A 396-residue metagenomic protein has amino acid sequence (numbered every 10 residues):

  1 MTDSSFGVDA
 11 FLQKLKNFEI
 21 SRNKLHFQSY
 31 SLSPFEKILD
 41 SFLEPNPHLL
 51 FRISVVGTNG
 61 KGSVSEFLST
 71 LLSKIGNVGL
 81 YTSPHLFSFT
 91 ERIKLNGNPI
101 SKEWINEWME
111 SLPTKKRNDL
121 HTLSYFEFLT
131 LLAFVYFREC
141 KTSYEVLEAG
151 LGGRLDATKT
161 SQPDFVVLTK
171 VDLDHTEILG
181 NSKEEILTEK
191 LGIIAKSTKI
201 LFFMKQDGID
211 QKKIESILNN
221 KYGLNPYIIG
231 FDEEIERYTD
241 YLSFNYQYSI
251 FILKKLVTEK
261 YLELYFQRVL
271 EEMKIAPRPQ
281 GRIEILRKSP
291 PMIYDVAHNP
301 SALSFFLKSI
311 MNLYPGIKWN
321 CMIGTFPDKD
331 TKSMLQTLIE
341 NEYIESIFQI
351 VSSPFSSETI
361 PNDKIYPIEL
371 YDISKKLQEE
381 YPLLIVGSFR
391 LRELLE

Functional and structural regions predicted by a protein language model:
M1-G57, F67-K74, R117: Short functional linear segments
H26, D40, P45-H48, K74-S161 (+4 more regions): ATP-dependent carboxylate-amine ligase catalytic core
L50, R117-H121, C140-E148, P163-R268: Acidic, Mg2+-coordinating active-site environments of NTP-dependent enzymes
F51, Y144, A157-V167, D172-H175 (+1 more regions): Nucleotide phosphate-binding/pyrophosphate-handling subdomain across enzymes that bind or process nucleotide phosphates
K61-V64: Conserved lysine of the Walker
L68, R154-D164, E396: Short Gly/Thr/Asp-enriched flexible loops that form oxyanion-binding sites at enzyme active sites
Y81, K199-Q206, C321-G324, E345-S353: Short internal beta-strands
D207-Y227, P291-M292, K329-L384: C-terminal helical cap/extension that packs against the catalytic core of soluble nucleotide-cofactor enzymes
